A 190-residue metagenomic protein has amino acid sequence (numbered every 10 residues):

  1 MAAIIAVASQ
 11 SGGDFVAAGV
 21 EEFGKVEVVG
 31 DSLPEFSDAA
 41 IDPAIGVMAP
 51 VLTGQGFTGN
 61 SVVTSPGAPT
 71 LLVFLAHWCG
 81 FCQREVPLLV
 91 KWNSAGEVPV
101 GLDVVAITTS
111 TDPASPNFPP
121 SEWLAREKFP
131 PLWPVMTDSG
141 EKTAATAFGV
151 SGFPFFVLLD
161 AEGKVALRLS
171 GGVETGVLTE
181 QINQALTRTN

Functional and structural regions predicted by a protein language model:
M1-V51, N190: N-terminal targeting signals for export/organelle localization
P43, G56-F57, L159-D160: Short, acidic, Ser/Thr-enriched surface-loop or helix-capping motifs
G46-T70: A short beta-strand-turn-helix
S61-Q83, L89: Short active-site neighborhood of thiol/selenol oxidoreductases, capturing the structured segment around
P66, F129-P131, T137-T187: Thiol/disulfide oxidoreductase modules built on the thioredoxin-like
L71-L72, V104, F156: Hydrophobic beta-strand anchors of alpha/beta hydrolase catalytic cores
Q83-K128, M136-T146: Structural microenvironment flanking redox-active thiols in thiol-disulfide oxidoreductases
